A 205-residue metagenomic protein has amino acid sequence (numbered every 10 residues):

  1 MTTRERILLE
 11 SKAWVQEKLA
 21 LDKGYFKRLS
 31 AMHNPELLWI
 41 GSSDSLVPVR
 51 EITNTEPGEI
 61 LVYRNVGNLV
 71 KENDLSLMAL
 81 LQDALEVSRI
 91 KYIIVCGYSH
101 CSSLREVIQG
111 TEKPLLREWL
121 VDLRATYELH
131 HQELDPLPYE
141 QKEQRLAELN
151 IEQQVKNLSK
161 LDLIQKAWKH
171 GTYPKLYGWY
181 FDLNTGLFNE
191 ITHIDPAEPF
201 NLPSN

Functional and structural regions predicted by a protein language model:
M1-P35, G67-L81, L85-S88, S102-N205: Divalent-metal-activated hydrolytic enzyme cores
L19-E59: N-terminal short beta-loop-beta anion/metal-coordinating cradle
I40-S42, R64, I94-Y98, Y177-D182: Short beta-strand segments
L46, R50-L80: Active-site cofactor/substrate anionic-group-binding motifs, chiefly glycine- and Lys/Arg-rich phosphate-binding loops
V47, S99-S103: Short alpha-helical
K91: Short acidic/polar active-site loop segments enriched in Thr and Asp
